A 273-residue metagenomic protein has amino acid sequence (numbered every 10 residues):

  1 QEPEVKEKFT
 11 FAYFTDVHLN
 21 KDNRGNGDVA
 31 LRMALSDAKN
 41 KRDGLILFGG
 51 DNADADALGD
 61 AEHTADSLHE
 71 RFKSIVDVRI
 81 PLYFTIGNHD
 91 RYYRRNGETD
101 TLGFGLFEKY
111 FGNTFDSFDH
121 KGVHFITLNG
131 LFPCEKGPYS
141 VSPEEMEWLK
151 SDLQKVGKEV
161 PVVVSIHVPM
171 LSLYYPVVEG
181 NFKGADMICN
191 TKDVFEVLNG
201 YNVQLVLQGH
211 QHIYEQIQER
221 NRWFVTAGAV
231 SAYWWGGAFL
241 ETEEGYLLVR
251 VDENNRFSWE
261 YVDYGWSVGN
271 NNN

Functional and structural regions predicted by a protein language model:
Q1-E62: N-terminal active-site segment of His-dependent metallophosphoesterases
F11-Y13, I46-F48, F84, V164 (+1 more regions): Residue-level marker for buried hydrophobic side chains located in beta-strands that build the well-ordered beta-sheet
D16, G50-D51, G87-N88, H167 (+1 more regions): Active-site glycine-centered loops adjacent to acidic/histidine catalytic or metal-binding residues that shape
L19, A53-D54, D90, M170 (+1 more regions): Short active-site segment of divalent metal-dependent hydrolases/proteases that encodes the spacing between
A53, V156-Y175: Short acidic, glycine-rich surface-loop motifs adjacent to enzyme active sites
A57-P161, N181-G184, I188-L205, I217-D252 (+1 more regions): Extended active-site neighborhood of metal-dependent phosphoesterases/phosphodiesterases
V164-M170, Q204-Y214: Histidine-centered catalytic micro-motifs
W259-N271: Short, solvent-exposed aromatic-acidic interface loops
